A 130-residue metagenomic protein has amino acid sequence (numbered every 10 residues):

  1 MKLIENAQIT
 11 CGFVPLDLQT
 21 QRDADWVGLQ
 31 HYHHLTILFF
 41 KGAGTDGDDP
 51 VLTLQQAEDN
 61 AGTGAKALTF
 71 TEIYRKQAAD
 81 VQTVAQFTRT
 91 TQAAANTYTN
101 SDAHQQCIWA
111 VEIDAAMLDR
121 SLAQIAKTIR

Functional and structural regions predicted by a protein language model:
M1-R130: Surface-exposed, low-hydrophobicity beta-strand/loop segments enriched in small/polar/acidic residues
